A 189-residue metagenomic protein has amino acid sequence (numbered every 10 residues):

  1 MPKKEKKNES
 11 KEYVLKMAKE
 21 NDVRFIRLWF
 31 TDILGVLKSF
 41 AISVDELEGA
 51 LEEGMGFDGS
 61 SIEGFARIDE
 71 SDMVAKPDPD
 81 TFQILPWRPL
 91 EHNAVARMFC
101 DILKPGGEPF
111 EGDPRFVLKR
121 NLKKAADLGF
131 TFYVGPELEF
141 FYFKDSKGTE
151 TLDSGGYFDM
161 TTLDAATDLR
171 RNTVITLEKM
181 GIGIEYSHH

Functional and structural regions predicted by a protein language model:
P2-H189: Glycine-rich, acidic/polar active-site loops that bind/position phosphate-bearing ligands
